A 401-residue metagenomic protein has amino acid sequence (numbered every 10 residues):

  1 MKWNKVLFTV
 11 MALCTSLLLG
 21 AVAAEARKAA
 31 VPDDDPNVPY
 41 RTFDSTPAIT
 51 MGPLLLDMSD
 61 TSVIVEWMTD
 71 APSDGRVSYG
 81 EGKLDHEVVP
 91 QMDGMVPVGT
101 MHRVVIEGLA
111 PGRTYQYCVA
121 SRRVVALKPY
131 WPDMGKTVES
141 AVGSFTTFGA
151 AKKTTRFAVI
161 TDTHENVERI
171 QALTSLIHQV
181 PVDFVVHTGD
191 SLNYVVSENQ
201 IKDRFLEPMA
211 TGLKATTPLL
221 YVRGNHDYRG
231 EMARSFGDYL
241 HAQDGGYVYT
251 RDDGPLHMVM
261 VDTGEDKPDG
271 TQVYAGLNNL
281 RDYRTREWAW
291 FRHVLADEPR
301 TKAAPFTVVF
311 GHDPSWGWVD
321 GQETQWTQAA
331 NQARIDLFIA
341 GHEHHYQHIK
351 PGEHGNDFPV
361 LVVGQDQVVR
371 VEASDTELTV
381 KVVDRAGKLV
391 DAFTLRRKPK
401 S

Functional and structural regions predicted by a protein language model:
M1-W3, Q367: N-terminal secretory signal peptides that target proteins for export/translocation
K2, F8, L18-V159, H178-Q179 (+1 more regions): Acidic, histidine-bearing metal-coordination/catalytic regions of metal-dependent phosphoesterases
L54, Q116-T146, N199-T301, Q325-L337 (+3 more regions): Extended active-site neighborhood of metal-dependent phosphoesterases/phosphodiesterases
A120-S121, T263, F310-P314, H342: Short, well-ordered beta-to-alpha junction loops that form the rim of enzyme active sites and present histidine/acidic
K153-E231: Conserved, compact domain cores that house catalytic/ligand-binding motifs in diverse enzymes and effector modules
A158-T161, F184-D190, T217-N225, V308-H312 (+2 more regions): Active-site neighborhood of phospho(di)ester-bond hydrolases with catalytic His/Asp-centered motifs
H164-E168, N278-T285, D320-G321: Soluble non-cytosolic domains of exported or imported proteins
L192, L295-W318: Short acidic, glycine-rich surface-loop motifs adjacent to enzyme active sites
